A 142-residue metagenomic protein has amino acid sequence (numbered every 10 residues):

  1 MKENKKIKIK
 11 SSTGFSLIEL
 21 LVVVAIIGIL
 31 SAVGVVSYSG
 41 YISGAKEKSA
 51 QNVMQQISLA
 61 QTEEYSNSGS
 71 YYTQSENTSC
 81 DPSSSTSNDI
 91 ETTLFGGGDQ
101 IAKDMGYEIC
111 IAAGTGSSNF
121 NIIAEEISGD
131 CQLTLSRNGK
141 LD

Functional and structural regions predicted by a protein language model:
M1-F15: N-terminal leader/signal peptides at the extreme start of proteins
T13-A25: N-terminal signal-anchor/signal peptide hydrophobic helix marking the start of the first transmembrane segment
L20, G40, E47: Active-site oxyanion-binding pockets that recognize sulfate/phosphate
A25-I26, V53: Residues within membrane-spanning alpha-helices of integral membrane proteins, especially the hydrophobic core/packing
I27-G44: C-terminal juxtamembrane segment of a hydrophobic transmembrane alpha-helix
S43-Y71: Membrane-proximal N-terminal amphipathic helix
E63-D142: Periplasmic/extracellular, small/polar-rich flexible segments of pilin-like filament-forming proteins
